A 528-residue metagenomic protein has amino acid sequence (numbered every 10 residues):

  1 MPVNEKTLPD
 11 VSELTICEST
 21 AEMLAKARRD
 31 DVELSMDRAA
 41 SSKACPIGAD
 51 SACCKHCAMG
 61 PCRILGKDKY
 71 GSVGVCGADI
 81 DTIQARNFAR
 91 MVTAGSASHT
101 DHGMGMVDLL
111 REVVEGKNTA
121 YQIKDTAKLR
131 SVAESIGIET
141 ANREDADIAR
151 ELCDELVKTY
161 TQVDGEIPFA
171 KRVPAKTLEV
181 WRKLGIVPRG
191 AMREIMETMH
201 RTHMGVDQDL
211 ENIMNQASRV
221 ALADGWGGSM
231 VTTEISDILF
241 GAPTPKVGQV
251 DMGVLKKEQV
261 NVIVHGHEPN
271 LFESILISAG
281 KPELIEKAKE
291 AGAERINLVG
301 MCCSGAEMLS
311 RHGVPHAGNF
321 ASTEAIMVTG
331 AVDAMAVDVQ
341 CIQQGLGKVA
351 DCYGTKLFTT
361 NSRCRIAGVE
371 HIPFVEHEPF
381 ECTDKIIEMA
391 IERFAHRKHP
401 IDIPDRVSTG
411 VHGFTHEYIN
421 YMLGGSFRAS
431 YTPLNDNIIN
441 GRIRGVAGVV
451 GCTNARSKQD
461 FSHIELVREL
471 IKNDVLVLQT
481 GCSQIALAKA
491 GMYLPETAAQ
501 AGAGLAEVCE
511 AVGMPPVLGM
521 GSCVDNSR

Functional and structural regions predicted by a protein language model:
P2-R528: Metallocofactor- and cofactor-centric catalytic cores in central/energy metabolism, strongly enriched
